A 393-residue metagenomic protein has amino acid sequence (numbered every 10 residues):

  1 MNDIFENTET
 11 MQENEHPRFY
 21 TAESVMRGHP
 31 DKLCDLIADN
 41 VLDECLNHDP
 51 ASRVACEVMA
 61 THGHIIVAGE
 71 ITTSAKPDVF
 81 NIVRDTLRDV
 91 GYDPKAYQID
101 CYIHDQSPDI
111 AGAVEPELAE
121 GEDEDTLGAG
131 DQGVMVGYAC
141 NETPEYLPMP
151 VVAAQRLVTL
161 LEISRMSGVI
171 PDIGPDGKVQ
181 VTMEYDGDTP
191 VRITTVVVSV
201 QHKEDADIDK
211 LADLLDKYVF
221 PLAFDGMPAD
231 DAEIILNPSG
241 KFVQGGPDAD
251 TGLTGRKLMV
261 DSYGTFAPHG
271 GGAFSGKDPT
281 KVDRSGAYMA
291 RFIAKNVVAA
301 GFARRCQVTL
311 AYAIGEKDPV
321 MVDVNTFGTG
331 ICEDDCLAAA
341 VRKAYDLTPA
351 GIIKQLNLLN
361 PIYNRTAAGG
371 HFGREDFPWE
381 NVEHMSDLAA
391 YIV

Functional and structural regions predicted by a protein language model:
N2-A55: N-terminal, positively charged regions that mediate nucleic acid binding
T21, G63, N81, R88 (+2 more regions): Glycine-rich, mobile lid/loop segments that gate access to catalytic sites or pores
E23-V25, H29-C34, G128-T143, V243-A267 (+2 more regions): Conserved phosphate/anionic-ligand binding catalytic regions in large, soluble enzymes, centered on
R27-L46, A139-T159, K277-G301: Alpha-helical support elements that line or immediately flank enzyme active sites and cofactor-binding pockets
S52-C56, G177-M183, A232-L236, F302-A313: A short glycine-rich, hydrophobically flanked beta-strand micro-motif that places a catalytic Asp/Glu for divalent metal
A55-T73, I314-D318: Short, charge-patterned binding micro-sites
T61, R305, Y312-V393: Internal helix-turn-beta structural module
A206-V298: Glycine-rich anion/phosphate-binding loop at the beta-strand->alpha-helix junction
